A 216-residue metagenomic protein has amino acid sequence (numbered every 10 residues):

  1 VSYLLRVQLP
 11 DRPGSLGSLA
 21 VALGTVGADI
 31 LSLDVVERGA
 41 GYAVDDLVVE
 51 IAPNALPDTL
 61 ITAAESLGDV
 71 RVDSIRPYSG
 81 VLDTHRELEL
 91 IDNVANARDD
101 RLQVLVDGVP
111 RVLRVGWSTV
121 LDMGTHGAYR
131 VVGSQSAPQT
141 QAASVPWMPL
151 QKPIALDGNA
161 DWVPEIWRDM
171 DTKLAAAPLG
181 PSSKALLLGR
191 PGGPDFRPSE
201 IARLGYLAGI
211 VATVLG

Functional and structural regions predicted by a protein language model:
V1-N96, G108: A conserved regulatory-domain signal marking ACT and ACT-like small-molecule sensing domains and adjacent regulatory
L88, L102-V106, I201, A208: Hydrophobic, well-ordered secondary-structure segments
R98-S134: Helix-loop-beta substructure at the N-terminus of cytosolic sensory domains that couple signal/ligand detection
L121-G189: GAF sensory domains
F196-T213: Amphipathic alpha-helical "output/dimerization" segments
